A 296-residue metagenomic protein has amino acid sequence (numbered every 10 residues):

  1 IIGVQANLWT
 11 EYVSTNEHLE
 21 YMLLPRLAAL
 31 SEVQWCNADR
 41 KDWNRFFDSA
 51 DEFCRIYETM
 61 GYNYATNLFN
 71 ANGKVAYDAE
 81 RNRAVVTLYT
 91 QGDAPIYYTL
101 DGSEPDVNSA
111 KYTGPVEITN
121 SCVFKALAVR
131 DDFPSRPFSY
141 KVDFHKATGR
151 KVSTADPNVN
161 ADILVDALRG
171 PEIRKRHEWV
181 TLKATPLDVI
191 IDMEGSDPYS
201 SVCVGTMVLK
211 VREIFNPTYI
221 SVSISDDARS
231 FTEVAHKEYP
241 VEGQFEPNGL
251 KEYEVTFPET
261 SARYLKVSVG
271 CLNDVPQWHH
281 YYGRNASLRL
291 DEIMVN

Functional and structural regions predicted by a protein language model:
I1-K41: Active-site core of glycosidic bond-cleaving carbohydrate-active enzymes
T10, V33, A94, E104 (+2 more regions): Short loop/turn segments at secondary-structure transitions that flank enzyme active sites
E20-L23, F46, S109, T119 (+4 more regions): Active-site-proximal structural scaffolding
L24, P95-D101, Y199, L265: Hydrophobic/aromatic-rich, well-ordered segments within soluble, folded domains that form packed cores
S31-A38, D132, D197, N273: A generic secondary-structure signal for well-formed alpha-helical elements
N37, K41-D192, C203, M207-N216: Short, compositionally stereotyped local motifs that mark structural "simplifiers"
I173-A235, P247-N296: Aromatic, loop-rich ligand-recognition surfaces of beta-strand-rich domains
Y239-Q244: Surface-exposed loop and turn segments in beta-propeller and other repeat-based domains that flank or scaffold
